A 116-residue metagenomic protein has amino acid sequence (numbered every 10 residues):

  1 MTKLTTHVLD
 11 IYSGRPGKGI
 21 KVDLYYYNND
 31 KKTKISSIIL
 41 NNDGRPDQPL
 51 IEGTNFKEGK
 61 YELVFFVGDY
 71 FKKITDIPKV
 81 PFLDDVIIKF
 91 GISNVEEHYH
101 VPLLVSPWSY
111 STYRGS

Functional and structural regions predicted by a protein language model:
M1-K89, H100: Beta-strand-dominated extracellular/periplasmic modules and repeats in secreted or surface-exposed proteins
G91-S93: Short beta-strand edge segments in extracellular beta-sheet folds
V95-S116: Compositionally biased low-complexity segments at domain edges in trafficked proteins and select soluble regulators
